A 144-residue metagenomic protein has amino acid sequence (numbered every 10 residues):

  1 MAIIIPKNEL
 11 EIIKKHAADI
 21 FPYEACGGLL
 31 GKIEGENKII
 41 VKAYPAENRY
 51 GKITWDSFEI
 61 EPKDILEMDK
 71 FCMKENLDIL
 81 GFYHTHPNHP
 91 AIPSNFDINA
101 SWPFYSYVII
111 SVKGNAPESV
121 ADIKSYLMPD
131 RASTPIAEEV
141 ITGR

Functional and structural regions predicted by a protein language model:
M1-I79, P87-R144: Conserved beta-strand-loop surface patch within small alpha/beta domains used for substrate/adaptor or ligand engagement
F82: Conserved, mostly hydrophobic/aromatic
